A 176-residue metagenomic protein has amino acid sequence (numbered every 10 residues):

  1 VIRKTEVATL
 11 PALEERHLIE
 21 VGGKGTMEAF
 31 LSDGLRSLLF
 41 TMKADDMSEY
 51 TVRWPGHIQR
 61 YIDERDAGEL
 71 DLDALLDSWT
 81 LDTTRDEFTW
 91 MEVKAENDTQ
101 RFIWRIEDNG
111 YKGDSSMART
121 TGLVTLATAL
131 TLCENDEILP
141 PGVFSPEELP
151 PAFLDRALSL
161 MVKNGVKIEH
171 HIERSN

Functional and structural regions predicted by a protein language model:
V1-N176: C-terminal catalytic/substrate-binding lobe primarily of soluble NAD(P)-dependent oxidoreductases
